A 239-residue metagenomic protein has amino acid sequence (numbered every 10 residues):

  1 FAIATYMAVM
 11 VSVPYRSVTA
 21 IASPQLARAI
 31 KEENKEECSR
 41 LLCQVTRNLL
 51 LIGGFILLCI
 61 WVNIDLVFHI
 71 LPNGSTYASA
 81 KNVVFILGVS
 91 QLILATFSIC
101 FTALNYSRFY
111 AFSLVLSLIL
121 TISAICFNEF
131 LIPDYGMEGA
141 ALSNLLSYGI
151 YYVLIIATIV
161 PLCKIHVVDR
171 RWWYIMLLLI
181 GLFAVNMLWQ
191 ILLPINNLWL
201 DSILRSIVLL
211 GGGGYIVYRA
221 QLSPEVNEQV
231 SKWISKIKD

Functional and structural regions predicted by a protein language model:
F1-V9, A78-N82: Interfacial/gating helices of multi-pass transporter permease domains
A4, A8-T46, F101-Y106: Helix-loop junctions and terminal segments of transmembrane helices in multi-pass membrane transport/translocation
K35-I56, L116, W172: Membrane-water interface segments that mark the loop-to-transmembrane alpha-helix transition
I60-Q91, E138: Interfacial segments at transmembrane-helix termini and the short loops linking adjacent helices
G88-I119, F130: Membrane-interface junctions at transmembrane-helix termini in multi-pass inner-membrane proteins
C100-R108, I156-R171: Alpha-helical transmembrane segments
A111-M137, S147-I159, L177-I191, V208-V217: Alpha-helical transmembrane segments of multi-pass membrane transporters and transport-associated inner-membrane enzymes
M187-D239: Membrane-proximal transmembrane or re-entrant/amphipathic helices at the cytosolic face
